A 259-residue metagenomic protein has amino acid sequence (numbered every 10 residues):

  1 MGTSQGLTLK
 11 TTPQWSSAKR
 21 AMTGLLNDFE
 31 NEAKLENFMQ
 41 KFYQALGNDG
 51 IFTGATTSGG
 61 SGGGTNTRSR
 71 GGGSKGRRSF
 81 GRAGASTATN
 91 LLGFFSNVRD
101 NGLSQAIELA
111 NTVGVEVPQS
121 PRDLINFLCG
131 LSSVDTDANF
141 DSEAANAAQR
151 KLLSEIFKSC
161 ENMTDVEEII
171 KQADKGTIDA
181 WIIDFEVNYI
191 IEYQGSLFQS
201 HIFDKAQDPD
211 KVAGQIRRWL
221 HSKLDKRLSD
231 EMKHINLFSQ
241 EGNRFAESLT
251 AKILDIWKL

Functional and structural regions predicted by a protein language model:
M1, A18-F29, M39, L91 (+6 more regions): Generic hydrophobic, helix-prone segments enriched in Leu/Val/Ile
M1-A110, G114: N-terminal leader regions
N27, N37-Q40, Q44, N126 (+3 more regions): Polar/charged alpha-helical tracts
D28, E32, A45-D49, N97-N101 (+13 more regions): Surface-exposed polar/charged interaction patches
R82-F185: Long amphipathic alpha-helical segments with strong coiled-coil/leucine-zipper propensity
D184, N188-Y193: Extracellular/lumenal glycan-associated surfaces
E192, S196-L259: Alpha-helical oligomerization segments
